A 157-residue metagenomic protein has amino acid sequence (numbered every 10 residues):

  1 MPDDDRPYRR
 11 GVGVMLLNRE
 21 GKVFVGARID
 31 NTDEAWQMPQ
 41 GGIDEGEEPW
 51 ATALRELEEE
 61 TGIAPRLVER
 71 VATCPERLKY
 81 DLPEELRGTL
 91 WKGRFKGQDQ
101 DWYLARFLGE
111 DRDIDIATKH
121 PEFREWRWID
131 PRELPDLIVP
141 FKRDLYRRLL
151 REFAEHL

Functional and structural regions predicted by a protein language model:
M1-V23, G42-E45: Conserved N-terminal beta-strand and adjoining loop/helix that marks the start of the Nudix/MutT-like hydrolase domain
R6-Y8, G93-D99, H120: A generic structural micro-feature
Y8, P49, K142, Y146: Hydrophobic (often cysteine-bearing) scaffold residues that line and stabilize catalytic clefts of nucleotide/cofactor
N31-E34: A conserved beta-turn-beta hairpin within the catalytic core of GNAT-like acetyltransferases that forms part
M38-C74, D130: The catalytic Nudix box helix
C74-D113, R127: Active-site-adjacent beta-strand/loop module that shapes the phosphate/pyrophosphate-binding cleft
D99-G109, D113-L145: NUDIX/MutT-family hydrolases
